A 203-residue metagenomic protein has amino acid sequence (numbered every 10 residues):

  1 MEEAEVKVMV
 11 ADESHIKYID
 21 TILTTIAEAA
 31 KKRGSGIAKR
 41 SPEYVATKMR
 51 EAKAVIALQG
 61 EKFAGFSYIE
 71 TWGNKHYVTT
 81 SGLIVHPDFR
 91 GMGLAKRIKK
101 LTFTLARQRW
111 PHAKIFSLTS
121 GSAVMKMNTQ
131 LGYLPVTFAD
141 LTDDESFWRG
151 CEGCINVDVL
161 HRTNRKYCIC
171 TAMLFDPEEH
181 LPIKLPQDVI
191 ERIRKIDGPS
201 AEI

Functional and structural regions predicted by a protein language model:
M1-E3, R107-H112, F116-I203: Terminal substrate-recognition subdomain of acyl/acetyltransferases
M1-S41, I56-L58, K184, I196: Short amphipathic alpha-helix that is part of the acyltransferase structural core
L23-P87: A conserved beta-strand-loop-helix scaffold within acyl/acetyltransferase catalytic domains
T25-E28, T104, Q108: A generic structural signal for well-ordered alpha-helical segments enriched in polar/charged residues
E43-Y44, S67-I69, G73, K99 (+2 more regions): Polyanion-binding and phosphate-handling cores
V85, G91-A106, I115-S117: Conserved acetyl-CoA-binding loop-helix of GNAT-fold acetyltransferases
